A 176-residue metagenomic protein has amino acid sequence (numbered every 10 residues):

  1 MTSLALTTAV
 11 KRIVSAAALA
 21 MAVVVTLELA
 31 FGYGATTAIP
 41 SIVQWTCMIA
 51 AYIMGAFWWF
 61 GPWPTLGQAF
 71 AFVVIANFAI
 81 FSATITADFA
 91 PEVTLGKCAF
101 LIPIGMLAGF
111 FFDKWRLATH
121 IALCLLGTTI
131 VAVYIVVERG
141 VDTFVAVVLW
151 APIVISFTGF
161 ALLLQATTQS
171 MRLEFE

Functional and structural regions predicted by a protein language model:
M1-T7: Short, Lys/Arg-rich, polar N-terminal cytosolic tail immediately upstream of the first transmembrane signal-anchor
R12-E92, K97-G105: Hydrophobic transmembrane alpha-helices and their membrane-interface boundaries in multi-pass, membrane-anchored
W59, V148-E176: Juxtamembrane or sensor-core-proximal signal-transducing alpha helices that couple sensory domains to cytosolic
T65-Q68, D113-T119: Membrane-helix interface segments
A71-N77, A118-I130: Central hydrophobic cores of alpha-helical transmembrane segments in multi-pass integral membrane proteins
D88-A90, T128-V147: Interfacial aromatic-anchored transmembrane helix boundaries in multi-pass membrane proteins
G96-F100, W115-L123: Hydrophobic alpha-helical membrane segments of integral membrane proteins
A108-R116, A161: Transmembrane alpha-helices and immediately adjacent membrane-cytoplasm interface residues in multi-pass integral
